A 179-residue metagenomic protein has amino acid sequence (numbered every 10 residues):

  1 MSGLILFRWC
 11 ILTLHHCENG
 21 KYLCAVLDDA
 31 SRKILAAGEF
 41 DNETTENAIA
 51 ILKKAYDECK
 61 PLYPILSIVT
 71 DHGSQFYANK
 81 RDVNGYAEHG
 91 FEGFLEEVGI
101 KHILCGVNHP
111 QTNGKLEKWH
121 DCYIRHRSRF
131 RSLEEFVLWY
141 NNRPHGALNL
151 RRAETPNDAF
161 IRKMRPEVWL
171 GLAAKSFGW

Functional and structural regions predicted by a protein language model:
M1-L27, K33, D41, E46-K54 (+3 more regions): Mobile-element integrase/transposase regions, centering on the N-terminal DNA-binding/Zn-coordinating module
S2, D82-V83, R127-R131: Conserved, non-catalytic sequence blocks in retroelement Pol enzymes and Pol-derived host proteins
L12-T13, R32, D71, L95 (+2 more regions): Short, conserved catalytic/metal-binding motifs centered on acidic residues
Y63, I68-T70, S74: Active-site-proximal cofactor/substrate-binding loop regions of enzyme domains
T70-H72, R81-G85, H89-R125: RNase H-like two-metal-ion nuclease catalytic core shared by retroviral integrases and related mobile-element nucleases
F76-A78, Q111-T112, L148-N149: Short catalytic/ligand-binding loop motif for oxyanion handling, primarily in non-cytosolic enzymes, centered on
D121-W179: C-terminal domain-tail junction helix/linker
